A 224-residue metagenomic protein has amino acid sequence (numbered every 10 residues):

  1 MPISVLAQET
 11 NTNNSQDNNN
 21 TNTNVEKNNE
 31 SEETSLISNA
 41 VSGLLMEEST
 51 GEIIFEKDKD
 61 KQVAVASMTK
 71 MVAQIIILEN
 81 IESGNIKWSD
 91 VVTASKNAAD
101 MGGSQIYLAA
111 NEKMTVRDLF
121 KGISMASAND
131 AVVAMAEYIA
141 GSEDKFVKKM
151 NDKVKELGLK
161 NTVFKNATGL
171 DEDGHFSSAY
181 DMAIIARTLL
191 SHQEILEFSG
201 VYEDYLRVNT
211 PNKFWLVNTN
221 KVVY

Functional and structural regions predicted by a protein language model:
M1-A7: Sec-dependent N-terminal signal peptides of Gram-positive bacterial secreted proteins and lipoproteins
A7-Y180, I184, L189-L190: Active-site-adjacent loops and short helices of periplasmic peptidoglycan-processing enzymes
L159-K160, D171-F176, Y180-Y224: Domain-terminus/edge residues, biased toward the C-terminal soluble/receptor-binding domains of extracytoplasmic
